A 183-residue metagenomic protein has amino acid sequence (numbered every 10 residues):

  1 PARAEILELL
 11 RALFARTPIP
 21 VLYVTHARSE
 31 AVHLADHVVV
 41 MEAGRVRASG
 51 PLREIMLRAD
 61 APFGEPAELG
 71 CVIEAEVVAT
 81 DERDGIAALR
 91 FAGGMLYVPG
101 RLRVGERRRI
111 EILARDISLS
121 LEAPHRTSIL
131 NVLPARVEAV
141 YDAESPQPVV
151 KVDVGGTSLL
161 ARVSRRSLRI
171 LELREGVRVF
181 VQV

Functional and structural regions predicted by a protein language model:
P1-A4, S49: Conserved D-loop-proximal element of ABC-family nucleotide-binding domains
R3-T17: Helical segment within the ABC ATPase nucleotide-binding domain
R11, A15, L22-G94: Internal alpha/beta loop-helix hairpins
C71, N131-L133, P148: Hydrophobic core residues within well-ordered beta-strands of beta-rich domains
T80-D84, Y141-P146: Short, conserved beta-turn/loop elements at beta-strand boundaries and strand-helix junctions
A87-A92, V149-G155, R162: Short, acidic/hydrophobic/Gly-rich beta-strand patch recurrent on exposed beta strands that often constitutes part
G93-Y141, S158, R162-V183: Glycine/charge-rich catalytic "coupling/switch" loops of P-loop NTPases
R126-T127, P146-V149: Gly/Ser-enriched beta-turn/beta-hairpin loop segments
